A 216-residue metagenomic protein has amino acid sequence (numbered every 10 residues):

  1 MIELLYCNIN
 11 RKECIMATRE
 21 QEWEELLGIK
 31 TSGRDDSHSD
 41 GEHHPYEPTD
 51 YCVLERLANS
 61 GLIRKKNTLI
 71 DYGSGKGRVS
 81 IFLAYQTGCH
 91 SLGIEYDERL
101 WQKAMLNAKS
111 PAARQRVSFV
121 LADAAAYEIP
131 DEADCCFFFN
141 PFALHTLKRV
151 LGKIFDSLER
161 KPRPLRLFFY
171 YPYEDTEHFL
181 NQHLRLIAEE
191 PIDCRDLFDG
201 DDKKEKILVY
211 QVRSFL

Functional and structural regions predicted by a protein language model:
I2-R64: S-adenosyl-L-methionine
K66-G75: Conserved class I S-adenosyl-L-methionine
G77-I81: Glycine-rich SAM-binding Motif I of class I
H90-E95: Conserved SAM-binding motif I beta-strand of class I
A104-M105: Conserved SAM-binding loop
R114-A122: Conserved SAM-binding strand-loop segment of SAM-dependent methyltransferases
C135-L147: A short SAM/SAH-binding and catalytic strip from SAM-dependent methyltransferases
H145-E205: C-terminal substrate-binding/active-site "lid" region of AdoMet-derived donor-dependent transferases
